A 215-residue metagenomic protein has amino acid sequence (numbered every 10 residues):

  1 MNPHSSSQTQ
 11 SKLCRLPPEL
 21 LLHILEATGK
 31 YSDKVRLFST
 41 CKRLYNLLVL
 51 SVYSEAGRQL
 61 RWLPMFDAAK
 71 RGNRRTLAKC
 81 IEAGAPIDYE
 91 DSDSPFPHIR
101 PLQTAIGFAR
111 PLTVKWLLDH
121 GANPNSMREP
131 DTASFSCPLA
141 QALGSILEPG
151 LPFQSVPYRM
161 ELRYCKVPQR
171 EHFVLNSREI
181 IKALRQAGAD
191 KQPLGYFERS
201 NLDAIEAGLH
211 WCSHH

Functional and structural regions predicted by a protein language model:
M1-R15, H215: CRL adaptor-proximal regions
P18, L22, S32-V52: Short helix-loop-helix/strand-helix junction enriched in hydrophobic and basic residues
L50-S51, A78-I87, K115-N123, E179-D190: Ankyrin repeat domain, specifically the short helix-to-loop turn at the C-terminus of the second helix of each repeat
S51-Y89: N-terminal segments that cap or nucleate solenoid repeat domains
G57-D67, Y89-T104, M127-Q169, L194-H210: Ankyrin-repeat boundary/"N-cap" motif
S134, H172-E179: Residues within HEAT/ARM-like alpha-solenoid scaffolds
